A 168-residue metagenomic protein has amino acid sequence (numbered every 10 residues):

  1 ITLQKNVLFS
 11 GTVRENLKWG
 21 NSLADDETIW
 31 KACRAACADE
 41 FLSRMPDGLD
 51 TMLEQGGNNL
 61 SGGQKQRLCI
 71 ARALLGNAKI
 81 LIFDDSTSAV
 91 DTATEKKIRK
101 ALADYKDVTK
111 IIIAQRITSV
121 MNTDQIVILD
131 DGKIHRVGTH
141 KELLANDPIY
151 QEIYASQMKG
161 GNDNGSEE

Functional and structural regions predicted by a protein language model:
T2, D39-L68, S86, V90-A93 (+2 more regions): ABC-fold ATPase nucleotide-binding domain signature/coupling loops
N6-A24, L60, S119-V120: Conserved catalytic motifs of ABC-family nucleotide-binding domains
R14-Q55, R99-K100, D107, E167: ABC ATPase nucleotide-binding domain helical subdomain, centered on the C-loop/LSGGQ "ABC signature"
R44-G48, K100, M121-E168: C-terminal portion of ABC ATPase nucleotide-binding domains
S61-G62, L68-A73, K97, I112: ABC ATPase nucleotide-binding domain "signature" region
L75-K79: A short, proline-enriched helix->beta-strand linker immediately N-terminal to the Walker B motif in ABC-type P-loop
L81-D84: Catalytic Walker B motif of ABC-type/P-loop ATPase nucleotide-binding domains
L102-A114, V120: Conserved catalytic loops of ABC-family nucleotide-binding domains
